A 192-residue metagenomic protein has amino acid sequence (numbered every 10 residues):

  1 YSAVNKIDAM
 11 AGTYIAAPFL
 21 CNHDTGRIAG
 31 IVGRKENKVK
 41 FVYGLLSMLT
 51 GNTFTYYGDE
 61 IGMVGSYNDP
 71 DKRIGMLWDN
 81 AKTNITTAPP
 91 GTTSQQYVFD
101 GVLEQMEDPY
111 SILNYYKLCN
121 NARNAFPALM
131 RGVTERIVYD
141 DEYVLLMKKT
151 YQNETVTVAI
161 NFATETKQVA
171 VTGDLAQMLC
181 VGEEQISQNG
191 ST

Functional and structural regions predicted by a protein language model:
Y1-S2, I7-D8, T13, R27 (+1 more regions): Loop/helix patches that line or flank the sugar-binding groove of alpha-linked glycan CAZymes
A16-G26: Aromatic- and acid-rich polysaccharide-binding/catalytic face of secreted or lumenal carbohydrate-active enzymes
L20, N80, G182: Residues at the C-termini of beta-strands that transition into short coil/loop
C21, Y151, Q188: Short, ordered coil/turn segments that flank beta-strands lining enzyme active or ligand-binding pockets
A163-T192: C-terminal beta-sandwich/jelly-roll accessory domains of carbohydrate-active enzymes
